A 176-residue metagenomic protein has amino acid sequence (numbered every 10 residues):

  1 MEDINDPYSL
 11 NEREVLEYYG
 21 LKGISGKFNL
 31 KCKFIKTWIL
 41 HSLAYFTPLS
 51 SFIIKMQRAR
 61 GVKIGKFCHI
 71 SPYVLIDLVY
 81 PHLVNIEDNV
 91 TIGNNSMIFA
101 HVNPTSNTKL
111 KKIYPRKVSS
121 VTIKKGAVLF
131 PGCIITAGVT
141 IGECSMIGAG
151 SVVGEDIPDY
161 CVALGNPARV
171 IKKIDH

Functional and structural regions predicted by a protein language model:
M1-G61, V102-T105, G126, A168-H176: Terminal amphipathic alpha-helical/low-complexity segments used for targeting or macromolecular assembly
T47, H69-I70: Conserved short histidine dyad/triad with adjacent acidic residue
I54, S71-I141, N166-A168, K172-D175: Flexible, glycine/small-residue-enriched loop-and-beta-strand segment within the central core of proteins
K66, D88, K125, E143-C144 (+1 more regions): Short acidic capping loops at alpha-helix termini that bridge into adjacent secondary structure
I147, G165: Conserved G/P- and acidic residue-centered "switch" motifs that form tight phosphate/ATP-binding loops in soluble
G150-S151, D156-P158, A168, I174-D175: Short glycine-rich donor-binding/catalytic loop of glycosyltransferases that coordinates the nucleotide-sugar
